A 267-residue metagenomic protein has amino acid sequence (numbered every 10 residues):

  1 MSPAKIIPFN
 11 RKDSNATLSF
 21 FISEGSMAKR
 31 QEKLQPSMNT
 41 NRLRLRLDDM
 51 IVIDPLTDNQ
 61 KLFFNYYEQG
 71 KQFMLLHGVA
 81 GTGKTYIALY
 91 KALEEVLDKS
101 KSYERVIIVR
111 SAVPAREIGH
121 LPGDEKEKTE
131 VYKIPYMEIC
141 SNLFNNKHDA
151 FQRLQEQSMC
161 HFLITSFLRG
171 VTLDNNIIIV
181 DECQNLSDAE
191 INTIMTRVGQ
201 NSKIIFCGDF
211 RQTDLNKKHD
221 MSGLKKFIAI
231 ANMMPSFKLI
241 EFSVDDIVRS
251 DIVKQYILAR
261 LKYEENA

Functional and structural regions predicted by a protein language model:
S2-P8, T17-I22, A28-R30, N39-V180 (+1 more regions): Conserved helicase motor core of SF1/SF2 NTP-dependent helicases
E32-L34: Intrinsically disordered, Lys/Arg-rich low-complexity segments
